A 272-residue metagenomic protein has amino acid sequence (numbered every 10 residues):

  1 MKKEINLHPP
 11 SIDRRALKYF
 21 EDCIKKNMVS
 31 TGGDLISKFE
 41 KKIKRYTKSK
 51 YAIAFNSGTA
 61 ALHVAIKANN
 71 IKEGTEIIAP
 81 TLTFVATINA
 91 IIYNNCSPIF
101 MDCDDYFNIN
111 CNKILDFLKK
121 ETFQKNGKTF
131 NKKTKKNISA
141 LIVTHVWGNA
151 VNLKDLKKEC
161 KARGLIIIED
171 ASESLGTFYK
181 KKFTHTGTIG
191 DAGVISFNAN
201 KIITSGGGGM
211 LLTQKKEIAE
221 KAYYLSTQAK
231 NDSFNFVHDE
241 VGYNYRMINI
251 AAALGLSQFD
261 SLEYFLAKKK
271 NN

Functional and structural regions predicted by a protein language model:
M1-V29: N-terminal "arm"/small-domain region of PLP-dependent enzymes with the aminotransferase-like
V29-E76, A90-N94, F100, F123-K133: Phosphate-binding glycine-rich loop
T81, F100-D104: Short beta->alpha connector loops at strand-helix junctions that form conserved, small/polar/Pro-enriched
T83-I88: Conserved coil-to-alpha-helix start sites within the AMP-binding
N89-I91, E159, I250: Hydrophobic/aromatic ligand-binding patch that stacks against planar heteroaromatic rings of cofactors or nucleotides
F107-S205, M210-L212, K216-E217: Active-site phosphate-binding strand-loop segment of PLP-dependent enzymes
E173-K182, I189-N272: Active-site region of PLP-dependent enzymes
